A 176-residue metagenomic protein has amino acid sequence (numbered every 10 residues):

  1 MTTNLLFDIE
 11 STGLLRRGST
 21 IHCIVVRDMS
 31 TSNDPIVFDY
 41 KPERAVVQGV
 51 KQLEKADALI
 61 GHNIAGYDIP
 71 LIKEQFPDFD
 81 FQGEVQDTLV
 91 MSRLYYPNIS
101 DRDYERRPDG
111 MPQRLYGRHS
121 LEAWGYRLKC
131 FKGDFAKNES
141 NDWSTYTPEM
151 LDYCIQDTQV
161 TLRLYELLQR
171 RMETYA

Functional and structural regions predicted by a protein language model:
M1, K51-K55: Flexible, charged surface loops at secondary-structure boundaries
M1-C23: Entry/capping segment at the start of metal-dependent catalytic domains with acidic active-site entry clusters
F7-E10, R44-Q48: Short alpha-helical segments and helix-capping/turn motifs at coil-helix boundaries
T12-L15, M172-A176: Common nucleic-acid-contacting/processivity interface regions adjacent to the catalytic cores of nucleic-acid enzymes
L15, V26, S30-V47, D57-Q169: Active-site-proximal helix-loop-helix substrate-binding element of RNase H-like nuclease domains
